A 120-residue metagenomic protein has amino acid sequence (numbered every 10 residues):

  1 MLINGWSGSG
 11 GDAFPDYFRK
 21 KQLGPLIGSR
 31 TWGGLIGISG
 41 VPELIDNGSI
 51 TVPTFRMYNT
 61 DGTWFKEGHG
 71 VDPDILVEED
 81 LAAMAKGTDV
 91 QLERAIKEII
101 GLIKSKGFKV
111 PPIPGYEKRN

Functional and structural regions predicted by a protein language model:
M1-N120: C-terminal "post-core" interaction segments
